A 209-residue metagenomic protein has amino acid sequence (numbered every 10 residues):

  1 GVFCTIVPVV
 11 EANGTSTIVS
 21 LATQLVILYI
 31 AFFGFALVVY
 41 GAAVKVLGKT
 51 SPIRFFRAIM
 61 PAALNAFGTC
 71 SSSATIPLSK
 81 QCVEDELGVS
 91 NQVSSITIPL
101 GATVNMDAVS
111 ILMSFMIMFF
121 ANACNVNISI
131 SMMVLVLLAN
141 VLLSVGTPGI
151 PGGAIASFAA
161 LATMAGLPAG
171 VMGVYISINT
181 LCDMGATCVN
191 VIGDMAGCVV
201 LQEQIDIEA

Functional and structural regions predicted by a protein language model:
V2-F3, V38-V39, S79, M116 (+2 more regions): Hydrophobic/aromatic residues in alpha-helical transmembrane segments
T5-S20, P52, A123-N127: Transmembrane helix-loop junctions in multi-pass membrane proteins
V7, G34-V46, F120, C124 (+2 more regions): Alpha-helical membrane-inserting segments
N13-Y40: Entry/N-cap segments of selected transmembrane alpha helices and their immediately preceding amphipathic helices
I30-F32, K45-F55, L87-S94, N125-L135 (+2 more regions): Membrane-interfacial loop-to-helix junctions in multi-pass transporters
A31, F35-V39, N105-A108, L143 (+2 more regions): Alpha-helical transmembrane segments of multipass membrane proteins
P61-S144, C198-V199, A209: Helix-loop-helix junctions within the multi-pass membrane cores of secondary transporters/permeases
S114-A209: Transmembrane alpha-helical segments and their short flanking loops that form helix-hairpins/helix-helix interfaces
